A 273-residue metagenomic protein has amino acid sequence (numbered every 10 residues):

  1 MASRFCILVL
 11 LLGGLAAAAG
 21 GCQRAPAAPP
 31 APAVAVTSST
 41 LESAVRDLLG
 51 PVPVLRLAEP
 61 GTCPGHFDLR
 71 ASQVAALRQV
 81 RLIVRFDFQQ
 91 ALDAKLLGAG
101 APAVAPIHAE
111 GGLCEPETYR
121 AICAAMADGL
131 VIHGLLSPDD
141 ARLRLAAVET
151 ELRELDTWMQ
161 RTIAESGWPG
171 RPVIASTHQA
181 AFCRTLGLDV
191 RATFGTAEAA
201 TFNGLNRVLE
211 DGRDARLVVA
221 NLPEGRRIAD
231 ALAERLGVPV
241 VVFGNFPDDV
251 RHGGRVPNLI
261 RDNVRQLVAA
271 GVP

Functional and structural regions predicted by a protein language model:
M1-F5: Positively charged n-region of N-terminal signal peptides that target proteins for export
C6-A18: Bacterial N-terminal signal peptides
G20-P273: Extracytoplasmic metal-acquisition and chelation regions
